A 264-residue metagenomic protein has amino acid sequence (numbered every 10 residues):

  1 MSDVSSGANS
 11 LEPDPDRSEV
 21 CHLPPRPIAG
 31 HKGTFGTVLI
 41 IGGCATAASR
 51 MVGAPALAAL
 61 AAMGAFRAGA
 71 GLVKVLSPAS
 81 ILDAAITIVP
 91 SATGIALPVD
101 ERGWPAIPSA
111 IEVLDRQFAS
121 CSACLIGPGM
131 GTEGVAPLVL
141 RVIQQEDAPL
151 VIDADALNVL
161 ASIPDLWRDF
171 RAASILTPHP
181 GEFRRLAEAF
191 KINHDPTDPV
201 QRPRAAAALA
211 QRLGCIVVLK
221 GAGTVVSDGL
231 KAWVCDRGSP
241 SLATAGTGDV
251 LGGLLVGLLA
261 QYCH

Functional and structural regions predicted by a protein language model:
M1-V151, N158-I175, P180-H264: Small-residue (G/A/S/T)-rich helix-start motifs and N-terminal tracts that mark the onset
